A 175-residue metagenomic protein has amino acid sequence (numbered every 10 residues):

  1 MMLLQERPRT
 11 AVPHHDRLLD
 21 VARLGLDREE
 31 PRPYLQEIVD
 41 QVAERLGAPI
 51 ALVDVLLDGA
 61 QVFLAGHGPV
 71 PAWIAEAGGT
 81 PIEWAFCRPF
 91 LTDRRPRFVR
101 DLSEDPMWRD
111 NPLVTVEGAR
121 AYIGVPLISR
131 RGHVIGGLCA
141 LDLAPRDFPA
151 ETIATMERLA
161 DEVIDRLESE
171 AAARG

Functional and structural regions predicted by a protein language model:
M1-I82, E151-I153, E157-E162, R166-G175: Intrinsically disordered, low-complexity terminal regulatory regions
R17-D20, P89, G124, G137 (+1 more regions): Residue-level recognition of specific faces of alpha-helices
I50, L56, A60-Q61, A72-V114 (+1 more regions): Regulatory sensory and allosteric helical modules in signal-transduction proteins and certain transcription factors
G66-G68, D101, C139: Short clusters of small/polar residues that mark proteolytic maturation junctions
A121-S129: A short, aliphatic-rich beta-strand micro-motif
G132-H133: Glycine-biased flexible loop/turn sites that connect beta-strands or occur in inter-domain linkers
G137-R146: Short beta-strand-to-loop transition segments that serve as allosteric relay/switch motifs in sensory/regulatory domains
